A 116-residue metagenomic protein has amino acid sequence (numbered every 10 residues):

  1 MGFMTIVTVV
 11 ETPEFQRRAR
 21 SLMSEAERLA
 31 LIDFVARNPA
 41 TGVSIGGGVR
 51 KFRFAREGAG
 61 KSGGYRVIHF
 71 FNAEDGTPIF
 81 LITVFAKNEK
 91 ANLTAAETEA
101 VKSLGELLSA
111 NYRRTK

Functional and structural regions predicted by a protein language model:
M1-A26: Arg/Lys-rich, positively charged N-terminal/basic patches that mediate binding to nucleic acids
E11, L31, G48-R50: A generic structural signal for short beta-strands and their flanking turns/coil linkers
E14, M23-G42: Compact soluble domain cores
R18, F34, L104-L107: Residues that form generic nucleotide/phosphate-binding pockets
E25-R28, S62, T98: Amphipathic alpha-helical transducer elements in NTP-driven molecular machines
G42-V84, E89: Basic/aromatic recognition patch in beta-strand/loop cores that engages polyanionic ligands
F71-K116: Enriched for short, Lys/Arg-rich terminal
